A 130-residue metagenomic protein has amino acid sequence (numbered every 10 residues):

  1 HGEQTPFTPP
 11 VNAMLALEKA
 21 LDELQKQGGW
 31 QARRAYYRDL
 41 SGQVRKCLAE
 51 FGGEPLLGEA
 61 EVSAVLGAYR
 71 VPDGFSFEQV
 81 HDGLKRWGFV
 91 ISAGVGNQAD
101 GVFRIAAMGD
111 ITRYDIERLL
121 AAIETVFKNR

Functional and structural regions predicted by a protein language model:
H1-K46: Active-site C-terminal subdomain of aminotransferase-like
P6-P9, G94, M108: Glycine- and other small-residue-rich loops at beta-strand/loop junctions that grip anionic moieties
A20, Y37, Q43-V44, A49 (+1 more regions): Active-site pocket-lining segment
L21-Q25, S41, L48, G52 (+2 more regions): Structural signal for hydrophobic packing residues in well-ordered secondary-structure cores of soluble enzyme domains
G52-L57, F89-G94: A short linear hydrophobic-aromatic micro-motif
E54-L84: Conserved PLP-binding catalytic core of the aspartate aminotransferase-like
Q79-R86, L119-E124: Short amphipathic alpha-helices in soluble, non-transmembrane regions that often serve as interface/regulatory elements
N97, G101-R130: PLP-dependent enzyme catalytic core of the Aspartate aminotransferase-like
